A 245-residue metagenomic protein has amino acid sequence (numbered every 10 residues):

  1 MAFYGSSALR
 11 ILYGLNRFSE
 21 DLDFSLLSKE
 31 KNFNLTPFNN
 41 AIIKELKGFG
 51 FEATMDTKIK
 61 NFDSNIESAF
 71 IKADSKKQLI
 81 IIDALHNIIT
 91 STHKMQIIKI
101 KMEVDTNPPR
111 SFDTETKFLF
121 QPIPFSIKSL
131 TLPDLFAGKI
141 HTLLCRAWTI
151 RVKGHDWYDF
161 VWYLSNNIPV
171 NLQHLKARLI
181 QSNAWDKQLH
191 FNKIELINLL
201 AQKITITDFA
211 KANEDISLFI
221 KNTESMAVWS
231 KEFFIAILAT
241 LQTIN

Functional and structural regions predicted by a protein language model:
M1, L12-L15, L27-N245: Structured mid-to-C-terminal alpha-helical surface segments
Y4-S7: Glycine-rich beta-strand-to-loop/alpha-helix junction loops that act as flexible
S19: Anion-coordinating catalytic cores for phosphoryl-, nucleotidyl-, and glycosidic chemistry
L22-F24: Structural signature of FAD isoalloxazine-binding scaffolds in flavoprotein oxidoreductases
